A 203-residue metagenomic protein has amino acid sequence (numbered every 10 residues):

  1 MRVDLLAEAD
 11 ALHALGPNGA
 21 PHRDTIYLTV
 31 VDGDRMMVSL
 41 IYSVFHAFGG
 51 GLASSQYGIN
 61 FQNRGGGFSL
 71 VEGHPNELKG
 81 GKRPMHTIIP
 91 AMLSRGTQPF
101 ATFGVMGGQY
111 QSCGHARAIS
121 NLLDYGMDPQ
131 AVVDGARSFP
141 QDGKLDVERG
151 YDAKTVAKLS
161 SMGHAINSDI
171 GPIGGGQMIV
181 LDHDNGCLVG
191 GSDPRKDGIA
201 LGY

Functional and structural regions predicted by a protein language model:
M1-S43, Q56-Y57, R64, I170: Internal maturation/activation junctions in enzymes
A7-G16, S69-L78, S161-M162: Short Pro/Gly-enriched beta-strand edge/turn motifs at strand-loop
R23, S54-Q56, M85-I89, G114 (+2 more regions): Short, solvent-exposed loop/turn segments at the edges of secondary structure
I26-V30, P90-M92, G175-L181: Short beta-strand scaffold segments in enzyme catalytic cores
V31, M36-A101, Y125: Active-site rim segments in enzyme catalytic domains, especially the processed small/beta chain of N-terminal
D34, K82-P84, H115, D124-G171: Extended C-terminal subregions enriched in glycine
L93, F100-A101, G107-V133: M16/insulysin-pitrilysin zinc metalloprotease superfamily fold
D184-Y203: Low-complexity, Gly/Ser/Thr/Pro-rich intrinsically disordered linker/tail segments
